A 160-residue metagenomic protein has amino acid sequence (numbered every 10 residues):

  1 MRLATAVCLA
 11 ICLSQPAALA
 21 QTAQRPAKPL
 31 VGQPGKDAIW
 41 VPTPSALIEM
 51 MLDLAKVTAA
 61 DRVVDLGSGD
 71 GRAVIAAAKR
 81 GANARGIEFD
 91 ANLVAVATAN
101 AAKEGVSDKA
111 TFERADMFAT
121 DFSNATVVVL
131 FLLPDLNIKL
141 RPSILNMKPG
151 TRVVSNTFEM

Functional and structural regions predicted by a protein language model:
A4-Q15: Bacterial N-terminal signal peptides
Q21-D61: S-adenosyl-L-methionine
A59-G69: Conserved class I S-adenosyl-L-methionine
D70-A82: Conserved SAM-binding loop of SAM-dependent methyltransferases across substrates and taxa, primarily the Class I
N83-E88: Conserved SAM-binding motif I beta-strand of class I
A91-N124: S-adenosyl-L-methionine
F122-K139: A short SAM/SAH-binding and catalytic strip from SAM-dependent methyltransferases
D135-M160: C-terminal substrate-binding/active-site "lid" region of AdoMet-derived donor-dependent transferases
